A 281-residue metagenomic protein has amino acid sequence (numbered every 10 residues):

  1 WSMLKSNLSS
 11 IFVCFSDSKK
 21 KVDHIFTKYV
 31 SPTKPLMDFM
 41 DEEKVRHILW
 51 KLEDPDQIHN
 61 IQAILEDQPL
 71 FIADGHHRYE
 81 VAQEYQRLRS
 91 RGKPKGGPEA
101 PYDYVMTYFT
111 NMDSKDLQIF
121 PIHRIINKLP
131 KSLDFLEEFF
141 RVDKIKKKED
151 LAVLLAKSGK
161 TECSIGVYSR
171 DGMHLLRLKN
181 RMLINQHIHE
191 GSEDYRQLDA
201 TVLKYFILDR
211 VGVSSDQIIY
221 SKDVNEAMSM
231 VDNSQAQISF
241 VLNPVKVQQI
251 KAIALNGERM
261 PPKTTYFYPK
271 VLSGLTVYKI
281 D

Functional and structural regions predicted by a protein language model:
W1-D281: Surface-exposed, charge/polar-rich loops and edge strands
